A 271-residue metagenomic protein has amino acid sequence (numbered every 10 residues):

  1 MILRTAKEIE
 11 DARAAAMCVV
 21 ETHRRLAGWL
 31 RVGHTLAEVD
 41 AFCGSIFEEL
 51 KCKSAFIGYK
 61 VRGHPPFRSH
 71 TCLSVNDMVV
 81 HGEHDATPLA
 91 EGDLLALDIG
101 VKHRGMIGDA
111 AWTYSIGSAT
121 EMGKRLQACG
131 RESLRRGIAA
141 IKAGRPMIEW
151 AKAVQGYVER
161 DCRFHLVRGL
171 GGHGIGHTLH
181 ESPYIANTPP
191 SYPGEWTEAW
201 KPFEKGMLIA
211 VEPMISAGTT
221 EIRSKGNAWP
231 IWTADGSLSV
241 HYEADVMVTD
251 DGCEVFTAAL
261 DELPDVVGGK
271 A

Functional and structural regions predicted by a protein language model:
M1-A271: Active-site neighborhoods and metal-handling regions in enzymes and metal-associated proteins
